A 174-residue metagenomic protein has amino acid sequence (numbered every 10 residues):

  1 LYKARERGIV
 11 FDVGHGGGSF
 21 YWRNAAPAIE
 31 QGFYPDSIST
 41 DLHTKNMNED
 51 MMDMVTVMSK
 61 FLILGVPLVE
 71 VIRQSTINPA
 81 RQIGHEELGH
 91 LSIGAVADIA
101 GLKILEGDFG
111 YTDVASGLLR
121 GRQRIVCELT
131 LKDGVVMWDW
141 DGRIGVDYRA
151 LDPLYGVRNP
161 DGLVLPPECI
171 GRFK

Functional and structural regions predicted by a protein language model:
K3-R7: Catalytic-core regions built around general acid/base machinery
G8-D12, S37: Structural preference for beta-strand elements that scaffold enzyme active sites
D12-W22, Q82: Active-site glycine- and acidic-residue-rich loops that bind and position anionic ligands or nucleotide-like cofactors
G14-G18, M47, G65, R120: Hydrophobic alpha-helical scaffolding
R23-I104: His/Asp/Glu-enriched, well-ordered alpha-helical/loop segment that forms or immediately abuts the divalent-metal
N46-M51, L102, E106-Y111, L119 (+1 more regions): Repeat-unit-sized solenoid/scaffold elements
A97-D152: C-terminal cap of metal-dependent C-N hydrolases
W140-K174: Intein/HINT protein-splicing elements and their conserved insertion hotspots or analogous self-processing inserts
